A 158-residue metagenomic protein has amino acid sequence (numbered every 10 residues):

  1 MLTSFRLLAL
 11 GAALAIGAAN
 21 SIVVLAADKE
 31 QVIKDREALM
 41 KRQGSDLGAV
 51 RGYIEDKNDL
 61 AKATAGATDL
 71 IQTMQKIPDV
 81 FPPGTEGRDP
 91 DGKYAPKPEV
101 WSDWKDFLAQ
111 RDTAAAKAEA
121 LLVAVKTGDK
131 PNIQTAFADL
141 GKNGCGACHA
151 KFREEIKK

Functional and structural regions predicted by a protein language model:
M1, A26-A27: Absolute protein N-terminus
M1-G11: Bacterial N-terminal signal peptides that target proteins for export
L10-A18: Hydrophobic helical h-region of N-terminal Sec-dependent signal peptides in bacterial secretory/periplasmic proteins
A18-A26: Sec/Tat signal peptide C-region and signal peptidase I cleavage site
E30-K62, T68-K158: Sequence context surrounding c-type heme c attachment/ligation sites in exported
